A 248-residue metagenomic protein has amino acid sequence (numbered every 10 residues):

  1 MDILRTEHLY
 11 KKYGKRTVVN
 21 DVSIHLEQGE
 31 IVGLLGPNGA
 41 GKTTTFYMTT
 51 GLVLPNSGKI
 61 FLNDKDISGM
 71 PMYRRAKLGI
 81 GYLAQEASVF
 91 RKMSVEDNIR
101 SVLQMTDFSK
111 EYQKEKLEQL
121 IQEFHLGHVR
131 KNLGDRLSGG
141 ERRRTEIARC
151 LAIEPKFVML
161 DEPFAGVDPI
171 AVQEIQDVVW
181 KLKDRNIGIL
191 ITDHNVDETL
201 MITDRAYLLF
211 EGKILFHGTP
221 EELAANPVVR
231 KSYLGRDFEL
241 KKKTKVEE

Functional and structural regions predicted by a protein language model:
L35-P37: The feature captures the beta-strand-to-loop junction immediately N-terminal to the Walker
T50: Helix-to-loop junction immediately C-terminal to a conserved catalytic motif
E111-V129, Q176-W180: Conserved ABC ATPase "signature" region
L133-L137, E141: Conserved ABC ATPase signature
E154: Conserved catalytic motifs of ABC-family nucleotide-binding domains
V158-E162: Catalytic Walker B motif of ABC-type/P-loop ATPase nucleotide-binding domains
